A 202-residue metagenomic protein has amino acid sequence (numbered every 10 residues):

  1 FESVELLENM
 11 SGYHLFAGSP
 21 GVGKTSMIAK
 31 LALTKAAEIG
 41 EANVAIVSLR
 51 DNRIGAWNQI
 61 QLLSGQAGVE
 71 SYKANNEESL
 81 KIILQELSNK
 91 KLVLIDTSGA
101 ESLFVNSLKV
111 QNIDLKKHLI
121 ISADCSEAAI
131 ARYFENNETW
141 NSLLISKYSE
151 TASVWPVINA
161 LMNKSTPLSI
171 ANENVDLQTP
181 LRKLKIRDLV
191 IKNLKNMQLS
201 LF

Functional and structural regions predicted by a protein language model:
F1-V44, S48-N52, Q61-E77, K81-Q85: Primarily NTPase-proximal linker/entry elements flanking Walker-type ATP/GTP-binding cores
N52, Q66, N76-Q85, L92 (+1 more regions): Conserved catalytic-core segment of NTP-binding enzymes
W57-N58: Short, surface-exposed alpha-helical segments at coil->helix boundaries
F202: Expand to "…catalyze enediolate/carbanion chemistry for C-C bond making/breaking, isomerization, decarboxylation
